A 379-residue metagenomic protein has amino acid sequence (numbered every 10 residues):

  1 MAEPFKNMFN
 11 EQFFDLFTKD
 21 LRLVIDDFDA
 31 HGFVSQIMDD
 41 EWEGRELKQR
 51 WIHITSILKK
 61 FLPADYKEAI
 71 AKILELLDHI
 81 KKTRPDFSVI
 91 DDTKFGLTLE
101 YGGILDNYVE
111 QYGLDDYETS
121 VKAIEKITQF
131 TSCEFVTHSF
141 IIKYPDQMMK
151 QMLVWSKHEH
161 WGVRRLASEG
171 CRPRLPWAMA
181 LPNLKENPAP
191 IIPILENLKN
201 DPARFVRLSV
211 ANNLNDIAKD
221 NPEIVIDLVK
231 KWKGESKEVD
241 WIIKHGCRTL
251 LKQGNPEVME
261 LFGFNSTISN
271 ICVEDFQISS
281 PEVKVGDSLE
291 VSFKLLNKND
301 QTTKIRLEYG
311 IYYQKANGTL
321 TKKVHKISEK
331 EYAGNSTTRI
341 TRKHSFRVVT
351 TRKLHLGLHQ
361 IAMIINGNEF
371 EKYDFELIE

Functional and structural regions predicted by a protein language model:
M1-V258, K284-V285, S292, Q301: Surface-facing alpha-helical segments and adjacent helix-coil boundary elements at the starts of domains
E257-V273: Proline/serine/threonine-rich low-complexity linkers at boundaries of modular beta-sandwich domains
I271-V273, K315-E329: Short beta-strand and strand-turn-strand segments in soluble, beta-rich domains
Q277-K284: Short beta-strand segments of immunoglobulin-like
L289-L296, D300-K315: Beta-strand-rich binding/interaction modules
V291, K322-V349, L377: A beta-strand/beta-hairpin structural motif
V348-L358: Short glycine/proline/serine/threonine-rich loop/turn segments at secondary-structure transition edges
N368-E379: Short beta-strand elements
